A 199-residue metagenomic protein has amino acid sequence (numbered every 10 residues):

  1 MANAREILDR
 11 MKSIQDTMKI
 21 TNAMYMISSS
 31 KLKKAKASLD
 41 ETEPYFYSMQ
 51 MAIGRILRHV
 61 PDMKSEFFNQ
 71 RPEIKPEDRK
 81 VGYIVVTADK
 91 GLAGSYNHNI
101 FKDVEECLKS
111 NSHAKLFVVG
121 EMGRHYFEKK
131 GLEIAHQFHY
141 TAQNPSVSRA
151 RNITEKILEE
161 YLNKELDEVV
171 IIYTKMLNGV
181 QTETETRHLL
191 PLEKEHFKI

Functional and structural regions predicted by a protein language model:
A2-I199: Conserved loop-to-helix interface motifs that mediate assembly, gating, or partner/ligand docking in ancient ring
